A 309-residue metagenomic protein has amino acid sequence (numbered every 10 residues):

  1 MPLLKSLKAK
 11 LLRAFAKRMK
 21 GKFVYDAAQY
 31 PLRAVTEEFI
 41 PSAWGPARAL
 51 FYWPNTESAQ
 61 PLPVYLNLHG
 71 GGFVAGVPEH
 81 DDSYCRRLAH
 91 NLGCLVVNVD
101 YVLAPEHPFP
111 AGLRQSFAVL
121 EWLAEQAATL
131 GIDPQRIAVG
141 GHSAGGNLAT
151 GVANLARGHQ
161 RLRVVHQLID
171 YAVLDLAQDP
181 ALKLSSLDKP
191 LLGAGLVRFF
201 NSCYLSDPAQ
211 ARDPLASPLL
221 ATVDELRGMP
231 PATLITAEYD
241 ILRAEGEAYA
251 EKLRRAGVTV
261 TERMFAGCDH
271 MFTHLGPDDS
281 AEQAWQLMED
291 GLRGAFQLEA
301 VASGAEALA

Functional and structural regions predicted by a protein language model:
M1-P2: An N-terminal boundary/leader segment
K5-L7, L11, F23-A309: Alpha/beta-hydrolase superfamily serine-hydrolase fold, recognizing
R18-M19: Disordered regulatory segments flanking catalytic cores
